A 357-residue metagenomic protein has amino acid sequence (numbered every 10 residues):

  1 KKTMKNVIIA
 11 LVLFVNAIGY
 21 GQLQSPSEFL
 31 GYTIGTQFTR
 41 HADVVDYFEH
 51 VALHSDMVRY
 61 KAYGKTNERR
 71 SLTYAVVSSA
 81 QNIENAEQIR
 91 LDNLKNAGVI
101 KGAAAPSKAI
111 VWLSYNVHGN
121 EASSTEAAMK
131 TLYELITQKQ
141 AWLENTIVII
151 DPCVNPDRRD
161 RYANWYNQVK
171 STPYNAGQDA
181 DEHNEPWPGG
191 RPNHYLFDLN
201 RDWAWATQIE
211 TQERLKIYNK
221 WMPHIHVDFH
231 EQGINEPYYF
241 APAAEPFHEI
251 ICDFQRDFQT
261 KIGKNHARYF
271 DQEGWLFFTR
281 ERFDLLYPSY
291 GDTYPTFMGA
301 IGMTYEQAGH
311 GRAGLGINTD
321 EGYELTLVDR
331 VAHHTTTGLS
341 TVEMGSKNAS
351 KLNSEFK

Functional and structural regions predicted by a protein language model:
K1-Q24: Bacterial Sec-dependent N-terminal signal peptides
Q22-G64, L72-V76: Mature N-terminal segment immediately following signal peptide/propeptide cleavage in secreted/periplasmic
L23-F38, A42, T207-F229, I234-K357: C-terminal accessory segments enriched in acidic
L53-V111: Soluble metallo-hydrolase cores and metallopeptidase-like ectodomains found primarily in the secretory/periplasmic
S55-V58, R70-L72, S107-I110, E144-I149 (+3 more regions): Loop/turn elements at helix/coil->beta-strand transitions in domains of secreted/extracellular proteins
M57-G64, E144-N145, W275-R282, S354: Surface-exposed patches in mature extracellular/periplasmic domains of secreted proteins
Y63-G64, A75-S79, S114-V117, D151-N155 (+2 more regions): Active-site-proximal beta-strand/loop segments in catalytic clefts of secreted hydrolases
R90, A97-S114, A122-Q259: Active-site/substrate-binding loop(s) of hydrolase catalytic cores
